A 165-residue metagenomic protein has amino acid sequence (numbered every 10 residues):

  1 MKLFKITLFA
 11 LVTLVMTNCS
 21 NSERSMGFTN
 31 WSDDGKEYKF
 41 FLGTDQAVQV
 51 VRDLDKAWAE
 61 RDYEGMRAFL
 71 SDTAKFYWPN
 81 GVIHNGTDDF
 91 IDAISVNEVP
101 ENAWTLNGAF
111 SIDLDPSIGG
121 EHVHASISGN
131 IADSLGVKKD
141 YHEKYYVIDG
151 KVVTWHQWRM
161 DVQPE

Functional and structural regions predicted by a protein language model:
M1-T7: Bacterial N-terminal signal peptides that target proteins for export
L8-T13: Hydrophobic helical h-region of N-terminal Sec-dependent signal peptides in bacterial secretory/periplasmic proteins
L14-N18: C-terminal motif of bacterial Sec signal peptides marking the signal peptidase cleavage site
C19-E60, A68: Short, low-complexity N-terminal intrinsically disordered segments enriched in polar/charged residues
E23-M26, K138-E165: Short beta-strand edge/turn micro-motifs at domain boundaries
E37-Y38, K75-N85: A short gly/proline-enriched turn/hairpin at secondary-structure junctions
E60-Y77: Short, well-ordered alpha-helical segments enriched in acidic and aromatic residues
I91-L135: Surface-exposed, charged secondary-structure patches
